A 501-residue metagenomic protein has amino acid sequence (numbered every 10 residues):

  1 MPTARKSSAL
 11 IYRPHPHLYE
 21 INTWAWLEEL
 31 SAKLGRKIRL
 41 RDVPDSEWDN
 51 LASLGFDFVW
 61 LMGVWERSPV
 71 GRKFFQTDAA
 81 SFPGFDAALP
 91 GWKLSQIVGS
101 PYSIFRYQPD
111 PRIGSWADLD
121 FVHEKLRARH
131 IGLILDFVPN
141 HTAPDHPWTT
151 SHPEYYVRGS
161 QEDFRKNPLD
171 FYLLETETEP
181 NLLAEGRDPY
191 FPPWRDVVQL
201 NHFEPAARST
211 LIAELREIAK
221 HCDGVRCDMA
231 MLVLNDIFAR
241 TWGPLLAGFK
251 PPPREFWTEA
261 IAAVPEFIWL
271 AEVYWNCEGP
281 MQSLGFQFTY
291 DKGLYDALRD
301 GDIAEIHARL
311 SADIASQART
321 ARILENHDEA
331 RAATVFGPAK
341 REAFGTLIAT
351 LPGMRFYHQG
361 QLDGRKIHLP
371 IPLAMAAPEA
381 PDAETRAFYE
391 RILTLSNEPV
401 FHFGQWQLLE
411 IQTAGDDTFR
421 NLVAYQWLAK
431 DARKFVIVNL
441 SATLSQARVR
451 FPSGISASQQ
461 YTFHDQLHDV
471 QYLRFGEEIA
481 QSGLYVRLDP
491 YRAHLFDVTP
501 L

Functional and structural regions predicted by a protein language model:
P2-L501: Active-site and adjacent substrate-binding regions of carbohydrate-active enzymes
